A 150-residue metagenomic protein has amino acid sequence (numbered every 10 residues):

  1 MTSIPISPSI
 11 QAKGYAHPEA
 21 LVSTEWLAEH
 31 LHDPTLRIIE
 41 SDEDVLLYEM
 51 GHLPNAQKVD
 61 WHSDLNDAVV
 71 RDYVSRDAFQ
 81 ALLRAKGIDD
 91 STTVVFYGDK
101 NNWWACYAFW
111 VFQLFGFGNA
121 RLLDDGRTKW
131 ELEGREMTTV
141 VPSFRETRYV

Functional and structural regions predicted by a protein language model:
M1-V150: Cytosolic catalytic domains that perform sulfur/thiol-centered chemistry
